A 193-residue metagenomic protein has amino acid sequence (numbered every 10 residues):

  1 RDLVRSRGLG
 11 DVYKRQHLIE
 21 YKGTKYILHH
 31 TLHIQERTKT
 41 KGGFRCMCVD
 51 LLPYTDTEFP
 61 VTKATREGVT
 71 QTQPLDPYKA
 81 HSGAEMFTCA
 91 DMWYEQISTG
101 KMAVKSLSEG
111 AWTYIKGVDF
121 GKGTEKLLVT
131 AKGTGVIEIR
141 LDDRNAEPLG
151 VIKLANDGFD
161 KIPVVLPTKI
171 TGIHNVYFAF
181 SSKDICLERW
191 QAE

Functional and structural regions predicted by a protein language model:
R1, P53-P60: Short loop/turn segments immediately following beta-strands, especially the blade-tip and inter-blade linker loops
D2-Y13: Single conserved hydrophobic/aromatic residue that forms the stacking wall/gate of nucleotide- or nucleobase-binding
R15-H17: Conserved beta-strand position repeated once per blade in WD40 beta-propeller domains
I19-Y21, T55: Structural WD40 beta-propeller signal
T24-I27, P60: Entry beta-strands of beta-propeller and related beta-repeat scaffolds
L32, E36-R37, R45-C48, T62-E193: Extracytoplasmic
G42-T55: Beta-propeller blade signature
